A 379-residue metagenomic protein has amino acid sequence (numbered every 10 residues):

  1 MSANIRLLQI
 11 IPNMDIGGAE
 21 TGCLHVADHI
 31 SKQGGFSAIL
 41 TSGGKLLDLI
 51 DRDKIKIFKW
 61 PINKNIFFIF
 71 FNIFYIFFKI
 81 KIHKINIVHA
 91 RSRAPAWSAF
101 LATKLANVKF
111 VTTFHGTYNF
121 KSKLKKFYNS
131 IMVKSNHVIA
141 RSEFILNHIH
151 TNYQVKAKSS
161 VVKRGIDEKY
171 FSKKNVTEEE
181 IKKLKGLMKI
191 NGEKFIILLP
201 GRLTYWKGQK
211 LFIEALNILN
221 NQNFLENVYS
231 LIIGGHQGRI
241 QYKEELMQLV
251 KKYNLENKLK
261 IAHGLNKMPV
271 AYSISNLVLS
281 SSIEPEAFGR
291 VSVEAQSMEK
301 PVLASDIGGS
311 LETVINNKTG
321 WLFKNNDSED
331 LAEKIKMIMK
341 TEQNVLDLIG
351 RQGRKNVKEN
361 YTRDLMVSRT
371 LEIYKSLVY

Functional and structural regions predicted by a protein language model:
Q9-G17, T21-F68, L146, N152: N-terminal strand-loop element at the rim of the active site of nucleotide-sugar-dependent glycosyltransferases
E20-H25, F195, L199-N221, E244 (+3 more regions): A conserved mid-protein helix/loop that constitutes part of the nucleotide-sugar donor-binding site
I39-K45, I166, P200, Y229-E244: Glycosyltransferase donor-sugar binding loop
I39-L40, P301-A304, V314: Short hydrophobic beta-strand element within catalytic cores of glycosyltransferases and related nucleotide-activated
A90-A96, F114: Short His-centered aromatic/hydrophobic patch
K104, F110-E143, N147, Q154: A conserved, positively charged/aromatic
K183-G186, D330, M337, N344-N360 (+1 more regions): A short, well-ordered alpha-helix in the C-terminal region of glycosyltransferases
N316-N317, W321-S328, M337-Q343: Conserved acidic donor-binding segment of nucleotide-sugar-dependent glycosyltransferases
